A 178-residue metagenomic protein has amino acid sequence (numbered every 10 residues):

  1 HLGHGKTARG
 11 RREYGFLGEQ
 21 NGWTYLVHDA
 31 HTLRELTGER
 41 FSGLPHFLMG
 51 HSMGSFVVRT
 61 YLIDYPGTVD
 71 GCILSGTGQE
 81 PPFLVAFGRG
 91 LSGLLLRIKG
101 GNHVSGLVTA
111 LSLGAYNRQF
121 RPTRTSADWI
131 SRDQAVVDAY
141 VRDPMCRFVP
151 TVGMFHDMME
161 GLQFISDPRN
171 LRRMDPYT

Functional and structural regions predicted by a protein language model:
G3-Q20: Glycine-rich "HGGG/HGxG" loop immediately N-terminal to the catalytic nucleophile of the alpha/beta-hydrolase
Q20-N21, G71: His/Asp/Glu-rich metal-coordinating catalytic cores of metallo-dependent phosphodiesterases/hydrolases acting on
G22, L26, T151-M154: Phosphate/oxyanion-binding active-site loops and adjacent basic polyanion-contact surfaces
Y25-L44: Conserved acidic catalytic loop of the alpha/beta-hydrolase fold
G43-P45, P176-Y177: Short coil/turn segments at beta-strand junctions that form active-site/ligand-binding loops
M49-G54, V58: Gly/Ala-rich beta-loop-alpha elbow adjacent to hydrolase catalytic centers
V58-M145: Alpha/beta-hydrolase-fold enzymes
P150-T178: Conserved serine/cysteine hydrolase catalytic core
